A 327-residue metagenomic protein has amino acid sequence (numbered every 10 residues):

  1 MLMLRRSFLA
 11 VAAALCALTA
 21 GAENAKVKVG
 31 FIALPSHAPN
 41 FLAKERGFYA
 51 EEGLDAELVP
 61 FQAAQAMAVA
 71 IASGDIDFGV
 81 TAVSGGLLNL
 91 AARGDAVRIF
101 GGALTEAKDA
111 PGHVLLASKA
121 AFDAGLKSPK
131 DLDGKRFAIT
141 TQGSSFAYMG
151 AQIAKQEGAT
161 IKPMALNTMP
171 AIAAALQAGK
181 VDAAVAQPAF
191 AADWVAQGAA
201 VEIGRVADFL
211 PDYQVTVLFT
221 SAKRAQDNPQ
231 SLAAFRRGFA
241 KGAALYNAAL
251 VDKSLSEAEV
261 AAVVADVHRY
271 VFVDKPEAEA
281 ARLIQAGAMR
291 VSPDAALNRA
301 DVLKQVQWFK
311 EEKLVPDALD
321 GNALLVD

Functional and structural regions predicted by a protein language model:
M3-L9: N-terminal export leaders
A12-G21: Hydrophobic h-region of N-terminal signal peptides that target proteins for export in Gram-negative bacteria
E23-E157, P163-L166, D182-P188, G204 (+1 more regions): Short, glycine-/small- and polar/acidic-enriched structural segments that line small-molecule recognition paths
M67-A70, G86, A171-A175, A191 (+1 more regions): Short, hydrophobic alpha-helical packing/hinge segments within bilobed ligand-binding/sensory domains
L104-V114, A200-N228, R236, A243 (+2 more regions): Periplasmic-binding protein-like
M164-A200: Loop-centered beta-sheet repeat module
Q226-L314: Secondary-structure end/capping motifs
E311, V315-D327: Hinge/cleft segment of the Venus flytrap/periplasmic-binding protein
